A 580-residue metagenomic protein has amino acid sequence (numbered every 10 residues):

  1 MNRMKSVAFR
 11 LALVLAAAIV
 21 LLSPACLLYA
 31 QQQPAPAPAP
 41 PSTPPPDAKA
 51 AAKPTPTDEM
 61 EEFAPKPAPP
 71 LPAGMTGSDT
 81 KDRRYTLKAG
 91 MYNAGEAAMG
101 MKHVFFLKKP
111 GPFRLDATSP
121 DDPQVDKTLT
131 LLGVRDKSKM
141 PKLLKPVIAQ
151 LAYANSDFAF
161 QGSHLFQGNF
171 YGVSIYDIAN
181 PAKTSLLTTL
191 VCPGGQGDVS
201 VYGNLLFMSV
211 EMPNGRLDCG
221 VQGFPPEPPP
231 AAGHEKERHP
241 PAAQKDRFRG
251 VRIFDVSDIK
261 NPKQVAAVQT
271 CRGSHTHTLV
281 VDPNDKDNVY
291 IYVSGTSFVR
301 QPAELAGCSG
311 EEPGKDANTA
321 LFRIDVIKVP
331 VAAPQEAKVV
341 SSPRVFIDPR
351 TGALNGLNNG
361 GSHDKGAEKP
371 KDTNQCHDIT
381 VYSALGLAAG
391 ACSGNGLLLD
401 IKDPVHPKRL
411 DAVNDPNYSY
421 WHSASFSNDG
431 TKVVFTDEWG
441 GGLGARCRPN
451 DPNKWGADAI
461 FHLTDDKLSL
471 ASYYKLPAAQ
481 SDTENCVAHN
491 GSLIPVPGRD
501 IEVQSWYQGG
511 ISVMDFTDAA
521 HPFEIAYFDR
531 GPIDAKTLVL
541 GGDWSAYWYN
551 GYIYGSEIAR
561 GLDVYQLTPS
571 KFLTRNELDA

Functional and structural regions predicted by a protein language model:
N2-L15: Bacterial N-terminal signal peptides that target proteins for export
A8-F9, L22, P416: Residues at the start of alpha-helices and the adjacent loop-to-helix junctions
A12-A25: Bacterial N-terminal signal peptides
Q31-A580: Feature marking well-ordered beta-strand scaffolds used for ligand recognition
